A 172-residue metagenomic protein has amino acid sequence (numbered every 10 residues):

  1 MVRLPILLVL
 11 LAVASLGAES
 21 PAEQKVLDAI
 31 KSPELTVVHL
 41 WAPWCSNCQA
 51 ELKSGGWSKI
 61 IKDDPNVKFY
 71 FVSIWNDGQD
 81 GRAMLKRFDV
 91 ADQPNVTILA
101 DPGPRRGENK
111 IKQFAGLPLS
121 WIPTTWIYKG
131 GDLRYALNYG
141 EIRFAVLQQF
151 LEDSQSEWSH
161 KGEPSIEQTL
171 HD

Functional and structural regions predicted by a protein language model:
L4-A14: Sec-dependent N-terminal signal peptides
A18-E19, Q149-D172: Non-globular targeting/processing and membrane-anchoring segments
E19-T36, K59: A short beta-strand-turn-helix
S20-A22, N95-R105: Short acidic-hydrophobic, aromatic-tinged amphipathic segments that line or gate anion-handling sites
I30-Q49: Short active-site neighborhood of thiol/selenol oxidoreductases, capturing the structured segment around
S32-V37, P65-K68, D92-N95, I122: Loop/turn elements at helix/coil->beta-strand transitions in domains of secreted/extracellular proteins
Q49-V90, P104-K110: Structural microenvironment flanking redox-active thiols in thiol-disulfide oxidoreductases
G103-Q149: Thiol/disulfide oxidoreductase modules built on the thioredoxin-like
